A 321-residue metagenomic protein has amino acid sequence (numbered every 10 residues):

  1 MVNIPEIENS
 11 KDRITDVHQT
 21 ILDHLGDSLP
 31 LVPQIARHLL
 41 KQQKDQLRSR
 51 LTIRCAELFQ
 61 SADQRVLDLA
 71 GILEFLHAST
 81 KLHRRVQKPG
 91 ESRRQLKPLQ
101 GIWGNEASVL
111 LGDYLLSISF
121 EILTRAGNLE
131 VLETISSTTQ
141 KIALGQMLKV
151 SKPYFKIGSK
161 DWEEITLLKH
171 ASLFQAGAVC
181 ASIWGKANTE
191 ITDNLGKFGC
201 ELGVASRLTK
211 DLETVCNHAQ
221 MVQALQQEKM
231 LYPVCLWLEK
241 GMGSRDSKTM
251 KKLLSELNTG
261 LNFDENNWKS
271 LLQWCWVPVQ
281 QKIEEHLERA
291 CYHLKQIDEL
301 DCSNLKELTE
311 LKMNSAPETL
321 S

Functional and structural regions predicted by a protein language model:
M1-S321: All-alpha prenyltransferase/terpene-synthase fold signal
